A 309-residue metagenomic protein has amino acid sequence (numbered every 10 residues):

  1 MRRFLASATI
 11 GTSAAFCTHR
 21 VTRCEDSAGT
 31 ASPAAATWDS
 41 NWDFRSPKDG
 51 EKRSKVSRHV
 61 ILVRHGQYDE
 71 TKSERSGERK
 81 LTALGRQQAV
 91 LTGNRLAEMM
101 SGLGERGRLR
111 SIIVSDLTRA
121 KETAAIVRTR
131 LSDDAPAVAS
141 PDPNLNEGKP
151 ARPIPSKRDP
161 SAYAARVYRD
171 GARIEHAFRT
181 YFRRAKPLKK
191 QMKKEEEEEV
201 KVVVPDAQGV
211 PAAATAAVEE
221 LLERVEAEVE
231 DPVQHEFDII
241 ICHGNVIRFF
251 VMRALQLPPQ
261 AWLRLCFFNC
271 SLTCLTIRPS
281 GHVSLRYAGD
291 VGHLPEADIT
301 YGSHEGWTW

Functional and structural regions predicted by a protein language model:
R2-H59, G102, E147-A162, E197-E198 (+3 more regions): Acidic, low-complexity terminal tails and accessory targeting/binding regions of phosphate-metabolizing enzymes
S13-P141, R166: Active-site-proximal alpha-helix that buttresses catalytic centers in soluble enzyme cores
V60, R110, Q234-N245: Generic beta-sheet signal
V63, C242, F267: A conserved hydrophobic position in a structured secondary element of the catalytic/binding core that shapes
G66, G244, G289-V291: Active-site metal-binding loops of divalent metal-dependent hydrolases
D69-K72, R119-T123, G148-A151, I247-F250 (+1 more regions): Short catalytic/ligand-binding loop motif for oxyanion handling, primarily in non-cytosolic enzymes, centered on
E70-K80, I126-E228, V233: Phosphate-handling substructures
